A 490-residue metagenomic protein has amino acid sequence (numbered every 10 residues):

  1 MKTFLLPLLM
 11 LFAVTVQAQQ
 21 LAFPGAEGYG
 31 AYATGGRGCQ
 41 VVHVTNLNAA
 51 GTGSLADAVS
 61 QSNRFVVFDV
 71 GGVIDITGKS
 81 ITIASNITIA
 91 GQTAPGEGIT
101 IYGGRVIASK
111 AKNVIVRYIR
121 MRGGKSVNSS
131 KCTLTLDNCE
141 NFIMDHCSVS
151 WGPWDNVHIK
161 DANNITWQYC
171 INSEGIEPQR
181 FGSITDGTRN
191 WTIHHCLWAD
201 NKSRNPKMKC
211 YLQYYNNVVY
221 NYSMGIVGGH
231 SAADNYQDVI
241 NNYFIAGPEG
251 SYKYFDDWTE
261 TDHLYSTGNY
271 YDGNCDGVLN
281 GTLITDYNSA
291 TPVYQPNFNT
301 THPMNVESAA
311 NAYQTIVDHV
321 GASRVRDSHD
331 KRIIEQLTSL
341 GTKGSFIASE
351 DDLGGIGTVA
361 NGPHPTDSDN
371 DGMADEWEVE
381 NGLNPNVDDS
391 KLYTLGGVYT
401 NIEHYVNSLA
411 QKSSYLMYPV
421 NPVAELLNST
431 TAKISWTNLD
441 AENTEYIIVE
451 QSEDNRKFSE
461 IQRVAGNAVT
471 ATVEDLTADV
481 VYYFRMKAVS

Functional and structural regions predicted by a protein language model:
L21-V67, S390: Acidic Gly/Asp/Thr-rich repetitive segments characteristic of extracellular carbohydrate-active and adhesion proteins
A56-S62, I74-A90, I99-R117, G123-E140 (+1 more regions): Extracellular beta-strand-rich solenoid/capping regions of secreted or surface-exposed proteins that bind or remodel
N86, G91, K112-G123, N138-W154 (+4 more regions): Right-handed parallel beta-helix
M208-D352: Extracellular beta-rich repeat passengers
E350-L416: Extracellular calcium-associated, cysteine-rich motifs in secreted modular proteins
S414-E442, A478: Pro/Thr/Ser/Gly-rich low-complexity, intrinsically disordered linker/stalk tracts
Y446-A478: Recognizes extended acidic, P/S/T-rich segments that occur within or adjacent to Ig-like beta-sandwich modules
V473-S490: Beta-strand-rich modules
